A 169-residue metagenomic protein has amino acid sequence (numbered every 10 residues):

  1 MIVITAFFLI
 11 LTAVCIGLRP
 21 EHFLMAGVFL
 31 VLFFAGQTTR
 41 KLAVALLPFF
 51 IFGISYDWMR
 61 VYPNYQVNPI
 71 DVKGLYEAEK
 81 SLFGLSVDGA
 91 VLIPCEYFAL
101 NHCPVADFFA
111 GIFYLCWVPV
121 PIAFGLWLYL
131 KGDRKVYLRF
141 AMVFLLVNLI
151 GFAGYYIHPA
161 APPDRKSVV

Functional and structural regions predicted by a protein language model:
M1-L24, T39, A43-P121: N-terminal transmembrane-helix/juxtamembrane module of multi-pass inner/ER membrane proteins
F7-F8, F29-V31: N-terminal pre-domains immediately preceding structured catalytic cores
V31-R40, L126-R134: Structural signal for the C-terminal ends of transmembrane alpha-helices and the immediately following loop
L46, P121-P159: Interfacial segments of alpha-helical transmembrane regions
Y65-P69, K73, L130-D133, P159-D164: Transmembrane helix-loop junctions in multipass membrane proteins, especially transporters and channels
V168: Conserved small/polar residues in nucleotide/adenosyl-binding loops
